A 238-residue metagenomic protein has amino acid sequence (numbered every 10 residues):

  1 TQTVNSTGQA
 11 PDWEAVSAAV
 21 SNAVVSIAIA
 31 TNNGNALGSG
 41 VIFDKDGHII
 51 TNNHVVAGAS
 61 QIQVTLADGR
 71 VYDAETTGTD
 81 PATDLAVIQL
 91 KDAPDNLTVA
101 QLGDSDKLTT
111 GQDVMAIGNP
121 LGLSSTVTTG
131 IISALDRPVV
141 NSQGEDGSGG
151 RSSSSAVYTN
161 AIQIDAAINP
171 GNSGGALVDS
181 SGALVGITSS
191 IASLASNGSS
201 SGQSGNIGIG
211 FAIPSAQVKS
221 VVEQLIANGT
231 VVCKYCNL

Functional and structural regions predicted by a protein language model:
T1, A15, E75, Q112 (+3 more regions): C-terminal recognition in membrane/secretory proteostasis and scaffolding
T1-A15, G144-V157: Gly/Pro-rich, low-complexity intrinsically disordered segments
T7-A15, A28-D46, Q63, R70-E75 (+5 more regions): A conserved glycine-rich beta-strand in the N-terminal activation segment of trypsin-fold
N22-I27, G40, G47-T51, A74 (+9 more regions): Terminal peptide-recognition signature
T31-A36, A59-Q61, L97, I117-I131 (+2 more regions): Active-site loop architecture of trypsin-fold serine endopeptidases
F43-D44, V56-A57, L102, L108 (+1 more regions): Short, well-ordered loop/turn sites that connect or cap secondary structure elements
K45-D46, N52-T83, D92-D95: Catalytic-histidine neighborhood of serine endopeptidases, predominantly the chymotrypsin-like S1/PA family
E75, D95-S124, E223, A227: Active-site substrate-binding loop(s) of clan PA
